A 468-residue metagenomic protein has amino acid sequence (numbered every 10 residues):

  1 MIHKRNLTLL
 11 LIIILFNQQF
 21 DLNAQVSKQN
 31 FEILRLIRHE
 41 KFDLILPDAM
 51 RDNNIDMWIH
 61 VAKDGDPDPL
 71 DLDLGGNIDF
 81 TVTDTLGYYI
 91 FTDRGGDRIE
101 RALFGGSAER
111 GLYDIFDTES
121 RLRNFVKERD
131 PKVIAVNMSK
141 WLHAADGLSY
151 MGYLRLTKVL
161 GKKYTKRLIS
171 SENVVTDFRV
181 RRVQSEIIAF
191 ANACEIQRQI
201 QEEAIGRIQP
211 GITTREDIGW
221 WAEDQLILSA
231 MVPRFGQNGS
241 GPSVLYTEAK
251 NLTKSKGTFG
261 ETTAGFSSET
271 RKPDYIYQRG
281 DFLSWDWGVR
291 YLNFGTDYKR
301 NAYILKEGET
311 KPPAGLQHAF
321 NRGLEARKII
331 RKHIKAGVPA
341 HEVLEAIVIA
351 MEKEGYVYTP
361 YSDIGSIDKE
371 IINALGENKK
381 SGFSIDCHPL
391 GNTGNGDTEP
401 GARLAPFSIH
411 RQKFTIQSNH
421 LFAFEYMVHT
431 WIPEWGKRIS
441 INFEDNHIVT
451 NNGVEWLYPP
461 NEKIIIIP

Functional and structural regions predicted by a protein language model:
M1-H3: N-terminal secretory signal peptides that target proteins for export/translocation
T8-Q18: Bacterial N-terminal signal peptides
F20-A24: Sec/Tat signal peptide C-region and signal peptidase I cleavage site
Q25-P468: Active-site neighborhoods and metal-handling regions in enzymes and metal-associated proteins
